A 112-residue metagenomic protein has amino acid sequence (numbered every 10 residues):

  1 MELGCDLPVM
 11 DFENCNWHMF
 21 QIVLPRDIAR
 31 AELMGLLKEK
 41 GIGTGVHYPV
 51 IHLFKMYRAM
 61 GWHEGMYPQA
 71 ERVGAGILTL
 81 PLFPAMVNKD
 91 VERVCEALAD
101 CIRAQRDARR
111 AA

Functional and structural regions predicted by a protein language model:
M1-A112: PLP-dependent aminotransferase class I/II
